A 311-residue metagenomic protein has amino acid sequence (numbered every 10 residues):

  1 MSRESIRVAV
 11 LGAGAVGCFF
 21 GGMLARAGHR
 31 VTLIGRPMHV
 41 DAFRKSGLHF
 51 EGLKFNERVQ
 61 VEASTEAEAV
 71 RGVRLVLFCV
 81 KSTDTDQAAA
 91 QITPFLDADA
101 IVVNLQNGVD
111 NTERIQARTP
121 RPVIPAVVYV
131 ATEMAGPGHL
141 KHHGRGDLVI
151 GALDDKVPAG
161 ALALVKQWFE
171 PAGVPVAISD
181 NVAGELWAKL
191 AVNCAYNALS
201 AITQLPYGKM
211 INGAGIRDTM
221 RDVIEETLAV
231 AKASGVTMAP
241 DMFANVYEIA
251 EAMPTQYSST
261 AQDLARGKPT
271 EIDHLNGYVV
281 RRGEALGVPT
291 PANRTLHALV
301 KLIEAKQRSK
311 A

Functional and structural regions predicted by a protein language model:
M1-G52: NAD(P)+-binding Rossmann beta1-loop-alpha1 motif at the extreme N-terminus of oxidoreductases
S2, E170, K209, R221-A311: NAD(P)-dependent Rossmann-like dehydrogenase/reductase catalytic/cofactor-binding core
G22, R26, A90-P94, A117 (+2 more regions): Short, well-ordered alpha-helices that flank and scaffold nucleotide-derived cofactor binding pockets
L33, A63-S64, I150: Generic preference for hydrophobic
A42, F95, A117-P122, A126 (+3 more regions): Internal alpha-helical scaffold of NAD(P)-dependent oxidoreductase catalytic cores
L48-A63, N193: N-terminal glycine-rich dinucleotide-binding loop that anchors FAD/FMN and/or NAD(P) in oxidoreductases
E57-H139: Rossmann-like NAD(P)(H) cofactor-binding subdomain of soluble oxidoreductases
